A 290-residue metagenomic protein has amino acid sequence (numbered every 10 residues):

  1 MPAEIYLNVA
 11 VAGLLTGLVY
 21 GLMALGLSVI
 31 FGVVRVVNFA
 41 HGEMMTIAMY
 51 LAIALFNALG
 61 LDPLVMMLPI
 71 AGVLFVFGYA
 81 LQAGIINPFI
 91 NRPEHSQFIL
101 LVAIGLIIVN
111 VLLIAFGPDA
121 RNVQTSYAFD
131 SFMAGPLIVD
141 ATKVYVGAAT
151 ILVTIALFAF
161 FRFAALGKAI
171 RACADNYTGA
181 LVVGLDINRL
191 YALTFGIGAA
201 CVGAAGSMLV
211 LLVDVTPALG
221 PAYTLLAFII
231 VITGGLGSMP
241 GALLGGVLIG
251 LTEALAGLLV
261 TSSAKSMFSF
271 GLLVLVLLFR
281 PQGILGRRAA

Functional and structural regions predicted by a protein language model:
M1-L22, L51, D62-M67, R92-I99 (+1 more regions): Membrane-interfacial amphipathic/re-entrant helices at transmembrane-helix boundaries
V11, V33-A80, G84, L259: Membrane-embedded helix boundary and interhelical linker motif in transport proteins
A12, T16-G17, I138-V215, M239-G245: Helix-loop-helix "hairpin" substructures at the membrane interface of multi-pass membrane proteins
Y20, A24, G60-G72, A192-V202 (+1 more regions): Transmembrane alpha-helical segments in multi-pass inner-membrane proteins
F31, R35-F39, L74, R171 (+2 more regions): Glycine-rich phosphate-binding loops of nucleotide-dependent enzymes
M49-I53, I70-F77, I104-L112, A149-F158 (+3 more regions): Hydrophobic core segments of alpha-helical transmembrane domains in multi-pass membrane transport and ion-translocation
G60-G105, V111, L244-I249, R280-P281: Alpha-helical transmembrane segments within multi-pass membrane transporters and channels
P88-F89, P93-F163, L190-L193, L255 (+4 more regions): Transmembrane helix-bundle core of multi-pass membrane transporters and related energy-transducing complexes
